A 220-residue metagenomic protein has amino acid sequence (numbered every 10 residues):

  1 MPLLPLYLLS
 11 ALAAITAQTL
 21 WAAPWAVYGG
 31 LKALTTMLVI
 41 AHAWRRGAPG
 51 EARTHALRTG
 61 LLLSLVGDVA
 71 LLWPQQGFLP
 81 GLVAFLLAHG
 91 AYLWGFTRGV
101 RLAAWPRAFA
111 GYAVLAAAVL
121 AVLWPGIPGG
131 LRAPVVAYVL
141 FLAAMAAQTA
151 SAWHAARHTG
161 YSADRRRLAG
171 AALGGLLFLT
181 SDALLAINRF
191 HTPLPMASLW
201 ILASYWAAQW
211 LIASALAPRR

Functional and structural regions predicted by a protein language model:
M1-R220: Polytopic alpha-helical membrane-helix bundles and their juxtamembrane interface segments in multi-pass membrane
